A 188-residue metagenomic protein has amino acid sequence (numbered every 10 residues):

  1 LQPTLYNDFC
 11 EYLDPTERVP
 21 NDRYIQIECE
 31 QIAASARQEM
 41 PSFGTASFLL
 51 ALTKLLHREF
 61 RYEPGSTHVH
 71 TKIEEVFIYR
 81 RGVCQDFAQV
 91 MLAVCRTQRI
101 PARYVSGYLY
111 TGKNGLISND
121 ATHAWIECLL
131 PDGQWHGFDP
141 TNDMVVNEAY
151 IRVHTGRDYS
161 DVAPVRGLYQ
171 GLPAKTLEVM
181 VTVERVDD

Functional and structural regions predicted by a protein language model:
L1-G82, V90, R157-Y159, G171-D187: Secondary-structure boundary elements
E39, K54, D86-P173: Hydrophobic/aromatic-rich core segments of domains that either
